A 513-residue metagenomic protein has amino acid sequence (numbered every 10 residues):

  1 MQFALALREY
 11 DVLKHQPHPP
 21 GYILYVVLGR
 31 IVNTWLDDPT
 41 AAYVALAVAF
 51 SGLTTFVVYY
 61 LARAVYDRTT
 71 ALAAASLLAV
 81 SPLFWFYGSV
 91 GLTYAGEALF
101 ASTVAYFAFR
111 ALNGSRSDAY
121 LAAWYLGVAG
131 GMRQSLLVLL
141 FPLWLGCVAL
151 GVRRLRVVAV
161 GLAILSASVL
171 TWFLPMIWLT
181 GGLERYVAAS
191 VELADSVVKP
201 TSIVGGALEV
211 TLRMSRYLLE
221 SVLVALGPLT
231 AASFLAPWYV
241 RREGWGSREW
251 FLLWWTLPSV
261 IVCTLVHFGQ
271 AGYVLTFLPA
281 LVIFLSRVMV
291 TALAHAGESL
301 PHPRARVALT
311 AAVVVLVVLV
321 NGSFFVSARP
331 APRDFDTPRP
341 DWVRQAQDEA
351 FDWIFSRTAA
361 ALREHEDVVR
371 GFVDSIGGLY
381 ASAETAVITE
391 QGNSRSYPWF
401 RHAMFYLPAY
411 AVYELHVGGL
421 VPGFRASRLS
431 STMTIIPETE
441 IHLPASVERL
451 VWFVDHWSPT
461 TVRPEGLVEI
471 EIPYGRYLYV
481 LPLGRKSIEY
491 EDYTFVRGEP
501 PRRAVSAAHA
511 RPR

Functional and structural regions predicted by a protein language model:
Y10, Y87-G88, A129, V138 (+3 more regions): Hydrophobic/aromatic-rich transmembrane helices and adjacent perimembrane loops
P19, S89-G96, Q270-A271: Short acidic/glycine- and proline-prone juxtamembrane loop motifs at membrane-interface regions of multi-pass membrane
A45-Y66, S102-F107, S233-W238: Transmembrane-helix motifs of polytopic, lipid-linked glycan transferases
R63-T69, V104-L121, A129, C147-V148 (+2 more regions): Membrane-interface transmembrane helices that cradle and orient dolichyl/undecaprenyl
V148, L219-G246: Hydrophobic, aromatic-rich transmembrane alpha-helices and their immediate juxtamembrane boundary segments
V158-I203, L219-P228, L265, L316-P330: Membrane-lumen/periplasm interface segments of specific transmembrane helices in polyprenyl phosphate-linked
L162-S166, G244, M289-A346: Signature aromatic-anchored transmembrane alpha helix within multi-pass, membrane-resident enzymes that catalyze glycan
L285, M289, G419-R513: Aromatic/acidic, Gly/Pro-rich catalytic loop(s) in extracytoplasmic/lumenal soluble domains of multi-pass membrane
